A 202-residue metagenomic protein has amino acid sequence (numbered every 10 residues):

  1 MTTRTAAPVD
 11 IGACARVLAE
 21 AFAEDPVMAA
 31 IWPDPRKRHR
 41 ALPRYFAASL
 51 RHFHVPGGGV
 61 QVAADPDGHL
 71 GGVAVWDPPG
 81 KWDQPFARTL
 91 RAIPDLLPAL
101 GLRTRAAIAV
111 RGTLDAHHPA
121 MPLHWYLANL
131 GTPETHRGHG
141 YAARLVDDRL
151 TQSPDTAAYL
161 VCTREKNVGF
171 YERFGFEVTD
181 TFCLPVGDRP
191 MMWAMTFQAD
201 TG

Functional and structural regions predicted by a protein language model:
T2-E20, E24: A short beta-loop-alpha structural element at the N-terminal edge of CoA-dependent acyl/N-acetyltransferase catalytic
P26-A48: Conserved GNAT-fold acetyl-CoA-binding loop/helix
P43-V62, P122-L123: A short helix-loop-beta-strand connector motif used in the catalytic cores of GNAT acetyltransferases and, in some
D67-G72, K166: Glycine-rich acetyl-CoA-binding "A-motif" of GNAT/NAT acetyltransferases
V73-G131, R137, V186-M191: Conserved acyl-donor/pantetheine-binding loop and adjacent beta-alpha core of acyl/acetyltransferases and related
L123-W125, Q152-R164: Conserved GNAT acetyl-CoA-binding A-motif
T132, G138-T151: Conserved acetyl-CoA-binding loop-helix of GNAT-fold acetyltransferases
A143, D155, R164-D188: Conserved active-site alpha-helix within GNAT-family acetyltransferase domains
